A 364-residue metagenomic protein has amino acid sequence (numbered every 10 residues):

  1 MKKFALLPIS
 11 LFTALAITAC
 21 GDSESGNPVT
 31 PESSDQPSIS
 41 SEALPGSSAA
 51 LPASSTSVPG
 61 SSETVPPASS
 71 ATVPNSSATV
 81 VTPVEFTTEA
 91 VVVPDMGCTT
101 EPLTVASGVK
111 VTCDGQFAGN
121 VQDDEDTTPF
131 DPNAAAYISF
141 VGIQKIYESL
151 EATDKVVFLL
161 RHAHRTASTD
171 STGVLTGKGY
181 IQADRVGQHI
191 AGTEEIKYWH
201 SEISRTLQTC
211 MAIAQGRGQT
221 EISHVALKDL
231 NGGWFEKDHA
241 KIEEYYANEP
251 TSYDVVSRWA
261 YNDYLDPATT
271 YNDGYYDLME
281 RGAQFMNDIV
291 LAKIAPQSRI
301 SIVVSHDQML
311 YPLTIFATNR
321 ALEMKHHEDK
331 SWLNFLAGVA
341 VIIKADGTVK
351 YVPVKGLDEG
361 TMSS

Functional and structural regions predicted by a protein language model:
F4, I9-V91, D95-M96, E101 (+1 more regions): Bacterial Sec-dependent N-terminal signal peptides
K110, F117, G347-K350: Hydrophobic residues embedded in beta-strands of well-ordered beta-sheets
G119, D123-W234, A268, N272-Y276 (+1 more regions): Active-site-proximal alpha-helix that buttresses catalytic centers in soluble enzyme cores
S223-G274: Low-complexity, serine/threonine/proline-enriched polar segments
E280-T348: Active-site-adjacent alpha-helix immediately C-terminal to a catalytic or transition-state-stabilizing loop
K350-S364: Low-complexity, Gly/Ser/Thr/Pro-rich intrinsically disordered linker/tail segments
